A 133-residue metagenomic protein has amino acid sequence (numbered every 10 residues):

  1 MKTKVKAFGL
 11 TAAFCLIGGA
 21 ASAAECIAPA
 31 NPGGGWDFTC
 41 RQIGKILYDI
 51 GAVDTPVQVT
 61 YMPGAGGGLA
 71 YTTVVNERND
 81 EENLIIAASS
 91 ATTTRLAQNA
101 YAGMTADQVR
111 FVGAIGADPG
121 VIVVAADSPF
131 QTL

Functional and structural regions predicted by a protein language model:
M1-G9: Bacterial N-terminal signal peptides that target proteins for export
G9-G18: Bacterial N-terminal signal peptides
S22-Q108: N-terminal (or domain-start) structured segment
D107-L133: A conserved helix-loop-strand patch within extracytoplasmic ligand-binding domains of the periplasmic binding
